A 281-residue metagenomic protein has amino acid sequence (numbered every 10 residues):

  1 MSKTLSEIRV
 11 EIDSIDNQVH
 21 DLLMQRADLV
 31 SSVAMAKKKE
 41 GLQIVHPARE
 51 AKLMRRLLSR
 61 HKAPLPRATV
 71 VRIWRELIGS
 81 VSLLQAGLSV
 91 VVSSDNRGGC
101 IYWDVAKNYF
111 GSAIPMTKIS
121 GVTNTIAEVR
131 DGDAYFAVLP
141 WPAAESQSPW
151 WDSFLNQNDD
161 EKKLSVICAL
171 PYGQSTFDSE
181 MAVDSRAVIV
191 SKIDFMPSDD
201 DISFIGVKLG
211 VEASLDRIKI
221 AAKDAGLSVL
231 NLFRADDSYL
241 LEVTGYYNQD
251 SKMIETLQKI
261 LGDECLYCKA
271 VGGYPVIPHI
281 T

Functional and structural regions predicted by a protein language model:
M1-T281: Domain-level signature for soluble enzymes in the chorismate/prephenate branch of the shikimate pathway
